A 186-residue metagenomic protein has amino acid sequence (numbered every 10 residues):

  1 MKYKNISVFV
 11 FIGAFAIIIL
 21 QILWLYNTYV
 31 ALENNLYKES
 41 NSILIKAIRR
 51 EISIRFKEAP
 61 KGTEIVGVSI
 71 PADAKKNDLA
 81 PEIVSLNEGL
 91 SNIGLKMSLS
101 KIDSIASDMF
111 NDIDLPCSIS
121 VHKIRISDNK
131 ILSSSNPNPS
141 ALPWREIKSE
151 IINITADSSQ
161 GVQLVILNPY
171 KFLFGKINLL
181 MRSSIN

Functional and structural regions predicted by a protein language model:
M1-S7, Q163-F172, K176: N-terminal positive-inside, membrane-proximal cytosolic segments immediately preceding the first
M1-V8, K61-A72, N178-L180: Phosphate-binding glycine-rich loops and adjacent basic patches that engage nucleotide phosphates, nucleic-acid
K4-W24: Extreme N-terminal signal-anchor transmembrane helix of membrane signaling/transducer proteins, especially in bacteria
L20, E33-K171: The feature marks either
L23, N27-A31, N35, N178: Cytoplasmic juxtamembrane "membrane-exit" helices immediately C-terminal to transmembrane segments
F174-N186: N-terminal membrane-entry
